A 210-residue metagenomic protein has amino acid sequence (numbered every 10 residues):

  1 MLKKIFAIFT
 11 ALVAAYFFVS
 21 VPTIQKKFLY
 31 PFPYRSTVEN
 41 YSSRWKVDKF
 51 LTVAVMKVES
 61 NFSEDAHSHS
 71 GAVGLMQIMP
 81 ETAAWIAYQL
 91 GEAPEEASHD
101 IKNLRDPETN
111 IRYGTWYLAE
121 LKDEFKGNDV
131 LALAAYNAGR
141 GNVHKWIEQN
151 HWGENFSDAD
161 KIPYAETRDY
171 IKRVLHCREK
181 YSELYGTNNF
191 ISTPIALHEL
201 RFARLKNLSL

Functional and structural regions predicted by a protein language model:
M1-K3, S209-L210: Short, Lys/Arg-enriched, disordered terminal segments
K3-S20: Hydrophobic membrane-insertion alpha-helices, especially the h-region of bacterial N-terminal signal peptides
F18-L210: Catalytic glycan-binding domains that act on GlcNAc-containing polysaccharides
